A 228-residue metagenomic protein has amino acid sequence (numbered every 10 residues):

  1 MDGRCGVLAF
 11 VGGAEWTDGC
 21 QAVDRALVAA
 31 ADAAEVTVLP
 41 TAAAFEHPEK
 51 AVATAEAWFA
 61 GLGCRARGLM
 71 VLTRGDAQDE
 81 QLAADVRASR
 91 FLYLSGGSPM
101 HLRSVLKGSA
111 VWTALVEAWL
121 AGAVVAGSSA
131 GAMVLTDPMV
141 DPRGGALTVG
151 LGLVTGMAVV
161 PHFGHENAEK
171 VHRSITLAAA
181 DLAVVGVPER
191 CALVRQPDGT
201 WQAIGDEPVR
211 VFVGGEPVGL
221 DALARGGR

Functional and structural regions predicted by a protein language model:
M1-A33, A42-A53, A57-L62, M139-D141 (+1 more regions): C-terminal and late-domain segments of enzyme folds
C5, A33-V36, S89, G122: A general structural motif
F10, R67-G68, Y93-L94, V125-S128 (+1 more regions): General beta-strand structural signal in soluble alpha/beta enzymes
G13-T17, G68-R74, H101-V105, P161-F163: Short, flexible loop segments at the rims of nucleotide/cofactor-binding pockets, characterized by
A34, A66-R67, V125, V209: Hydrophobic anchor at the start of a short beta-strand that flanks the dinucleotide cofactor-binding loop
T37, A43-H101: Portal/gating segments that form or line small-molecule/metal binding sites
S95, H101-E169: Class I SAM-dependent methyltransferase SAM-binding "motif I" and its flanking Rossmann-like core
